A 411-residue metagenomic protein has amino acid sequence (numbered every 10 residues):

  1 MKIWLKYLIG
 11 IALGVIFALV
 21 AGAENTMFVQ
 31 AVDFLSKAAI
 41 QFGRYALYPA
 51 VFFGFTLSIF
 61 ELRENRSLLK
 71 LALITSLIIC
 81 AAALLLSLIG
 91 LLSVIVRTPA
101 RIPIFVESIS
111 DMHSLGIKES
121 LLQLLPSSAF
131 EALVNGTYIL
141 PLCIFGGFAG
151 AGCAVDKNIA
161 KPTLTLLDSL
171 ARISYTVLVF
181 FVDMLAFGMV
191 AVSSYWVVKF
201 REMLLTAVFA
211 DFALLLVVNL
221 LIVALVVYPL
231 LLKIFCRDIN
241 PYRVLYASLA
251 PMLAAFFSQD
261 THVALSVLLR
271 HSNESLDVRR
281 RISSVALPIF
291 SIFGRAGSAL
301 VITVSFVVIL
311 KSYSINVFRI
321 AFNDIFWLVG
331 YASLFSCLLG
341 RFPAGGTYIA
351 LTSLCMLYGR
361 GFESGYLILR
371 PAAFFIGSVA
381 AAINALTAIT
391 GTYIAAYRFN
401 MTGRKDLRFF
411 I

Functional and structural regions predicted by a protein language model:
M1-E61: Anchoring transmembrane alpha helix of integral membrane proteins
W4-L8, V15-G22, I40-G43, L73-Y242 (+1 more regions): Signature of multi-pass transmembrane helix bundles
Q30-Q41, K70, E131, T165-F180 (+5 more regions): Short amphipathic alpha-helical coupling elements at transmembrane boundaries
F52, L245-T303, G330-T347, A372-F375 (+1 more regions): Alpha-helical membrane segments and immediately flanking helix-loop junctions that form or couple to the substrate/ion
S58-L68, V155-K161, S169, R237-I239 (+4 more regions): Juxtamembrane helix-boundary/capping and inter-helix hinge elements in multi-pass membrane proteins
S67-I74, T176-V182, S275-I292, F318-F322 (+2 more regions): Membrane-interface alpha-helices at helix entry/exit sites of multi-pass transporters
I74-A83, S174, A210-V227, L245-M252 (+3 more regions): Small-residue-enriched core segments of transmembrane alpha-helices in multipass membrane transport and channel
V304-I411: Transmembrane alpha-helical segments and their short flanking loops that form helix-hairpins/helix-helix interfaces
